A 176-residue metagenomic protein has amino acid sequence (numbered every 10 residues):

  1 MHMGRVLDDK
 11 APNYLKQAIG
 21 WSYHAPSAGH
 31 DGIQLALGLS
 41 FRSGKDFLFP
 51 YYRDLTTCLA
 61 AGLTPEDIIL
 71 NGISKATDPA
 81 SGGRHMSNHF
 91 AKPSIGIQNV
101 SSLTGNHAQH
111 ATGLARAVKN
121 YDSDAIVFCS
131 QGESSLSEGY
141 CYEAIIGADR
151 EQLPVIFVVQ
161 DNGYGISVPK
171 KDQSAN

Functional and structural regions predicted by a protein language model:
H2-M3: Mature N-terminal segment immediately following signal peptide/propeptide cleavage in secreted/periplasmic
V6: Positively charged, amphipathic and often flexible ligand-engagement surfaces
D9-E151, P169-A175: Cofactor-binding active-site loop characterized by glycine-rich and histidine/acidic residues
G132, V159-Q160: Active-site flanking residues adjacent to catalytic metal/cofactor-binding acidic residues
P154-F157: Short, proline-centered helix/strand-breaking motifs
